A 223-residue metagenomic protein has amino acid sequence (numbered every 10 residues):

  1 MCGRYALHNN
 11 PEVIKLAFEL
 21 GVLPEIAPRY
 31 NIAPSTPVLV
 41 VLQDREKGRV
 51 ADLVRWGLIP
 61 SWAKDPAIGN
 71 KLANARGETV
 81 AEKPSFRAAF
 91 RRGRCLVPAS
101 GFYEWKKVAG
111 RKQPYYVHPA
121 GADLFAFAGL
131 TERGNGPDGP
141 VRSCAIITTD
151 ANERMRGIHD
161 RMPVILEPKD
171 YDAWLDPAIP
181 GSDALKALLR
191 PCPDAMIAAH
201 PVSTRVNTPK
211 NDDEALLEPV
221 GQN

Functional and structural regions predicted by a protein language model:
M1-N223: Short linear sequence motif anchored by a di-proline
